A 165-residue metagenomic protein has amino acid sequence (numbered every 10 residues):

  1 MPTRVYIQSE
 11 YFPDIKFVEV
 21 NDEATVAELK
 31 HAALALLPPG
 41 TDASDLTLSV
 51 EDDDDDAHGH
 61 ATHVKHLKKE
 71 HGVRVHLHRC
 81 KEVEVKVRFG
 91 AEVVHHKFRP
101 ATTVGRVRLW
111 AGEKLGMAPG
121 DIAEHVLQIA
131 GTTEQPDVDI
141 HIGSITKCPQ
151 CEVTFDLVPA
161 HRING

Functional and structural regions predicted by a protein language model:
M1-G165: Ubiquitin system architectures
